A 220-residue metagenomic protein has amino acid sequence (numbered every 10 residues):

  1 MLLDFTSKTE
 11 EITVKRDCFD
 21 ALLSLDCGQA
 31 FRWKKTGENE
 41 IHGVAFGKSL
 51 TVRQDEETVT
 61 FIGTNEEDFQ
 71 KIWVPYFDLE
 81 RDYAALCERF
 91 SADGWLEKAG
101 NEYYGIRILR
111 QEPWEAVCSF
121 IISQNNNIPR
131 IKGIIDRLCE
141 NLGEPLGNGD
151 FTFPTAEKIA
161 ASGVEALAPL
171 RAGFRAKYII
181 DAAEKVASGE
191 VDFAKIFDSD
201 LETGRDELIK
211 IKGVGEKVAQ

Functional and structural regions predicted by a protein language model:
M1-Q220: HhH-family (HhH-GPD) DNA N-glycosylase catalytic core used in base-excision repair
